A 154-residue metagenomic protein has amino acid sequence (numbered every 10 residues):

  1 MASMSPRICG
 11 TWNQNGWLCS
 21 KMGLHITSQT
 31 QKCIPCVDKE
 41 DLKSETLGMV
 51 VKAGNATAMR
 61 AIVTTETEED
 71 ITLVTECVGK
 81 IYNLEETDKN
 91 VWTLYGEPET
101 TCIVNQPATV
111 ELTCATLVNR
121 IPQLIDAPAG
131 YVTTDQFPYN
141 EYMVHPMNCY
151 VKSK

Functional and structural regions predicted by a protein language model:
M1-K80, E85-D88, P107, C114: Active-site-lining helix/loop region of Rossmann-like oxidoreductase modules
I81-K154: C-terminal helical cap and adjacent loop that interface with cofactors, partners, or active-site loops
